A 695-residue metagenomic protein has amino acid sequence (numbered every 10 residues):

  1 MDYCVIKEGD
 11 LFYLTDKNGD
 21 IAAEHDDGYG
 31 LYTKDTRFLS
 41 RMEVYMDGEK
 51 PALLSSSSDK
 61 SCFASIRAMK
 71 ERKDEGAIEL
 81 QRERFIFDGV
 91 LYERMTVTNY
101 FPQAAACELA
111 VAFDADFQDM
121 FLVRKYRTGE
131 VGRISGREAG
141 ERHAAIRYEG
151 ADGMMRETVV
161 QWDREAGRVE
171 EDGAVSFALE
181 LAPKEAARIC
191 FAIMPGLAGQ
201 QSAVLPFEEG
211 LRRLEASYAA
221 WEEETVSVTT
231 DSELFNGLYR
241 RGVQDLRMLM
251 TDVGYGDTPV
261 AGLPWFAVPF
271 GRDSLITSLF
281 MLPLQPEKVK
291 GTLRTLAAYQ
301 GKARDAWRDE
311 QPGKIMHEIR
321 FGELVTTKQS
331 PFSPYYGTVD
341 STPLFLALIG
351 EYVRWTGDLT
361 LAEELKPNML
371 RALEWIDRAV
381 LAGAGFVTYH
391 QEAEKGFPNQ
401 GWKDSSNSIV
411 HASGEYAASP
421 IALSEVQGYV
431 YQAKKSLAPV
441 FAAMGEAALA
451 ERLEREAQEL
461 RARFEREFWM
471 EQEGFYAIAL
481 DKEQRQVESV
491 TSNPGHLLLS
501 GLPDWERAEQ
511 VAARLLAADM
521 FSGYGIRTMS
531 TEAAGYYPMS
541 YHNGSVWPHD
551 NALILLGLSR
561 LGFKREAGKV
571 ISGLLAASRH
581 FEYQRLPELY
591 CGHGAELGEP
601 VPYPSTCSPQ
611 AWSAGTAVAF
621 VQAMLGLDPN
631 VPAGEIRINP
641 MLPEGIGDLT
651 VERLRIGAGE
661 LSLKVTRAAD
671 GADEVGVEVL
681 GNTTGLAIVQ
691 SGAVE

Functional and structural regions predicted by a protein language model:
M1-V243, D252-D257, L263-V268, R272-D273 (+10 more regions): Terminal accessory carbohydrate-recognition/targeting modules of carbohydrate-active enzymes
I6-T15, A203-E208, Y255-F266, Y336-V380 (+3 more regions): Short N-terminal secondary-structure initiator segments
M69-R72, T229-P269, A297-S330, Y335-Y336 (+8 more regions): Extended glycan-interaction surfaces of carbohydrate-active proteins
G136-A151, C190, M369-A393, N399-K403: Compact, aliphatic and Gly/Pro-tolerant "microcore" segments centered on a short helix or tight beta-hairpin and their
V175-P183, Y336, A417-E425: Exposed beta-sheet edge/beta-hairpin loop segments within beta-rich domains
A203-L214, G237-R241, Q285-Y299, L359-D377 (+6 more regions): Extended, well-ordered alpha-helical scaffold segments
A267-G396, S424-Q427, Y431, V487 (+3 more regions): Aromatic-rich carbohydrate-recognition surfaces in CAZymes
